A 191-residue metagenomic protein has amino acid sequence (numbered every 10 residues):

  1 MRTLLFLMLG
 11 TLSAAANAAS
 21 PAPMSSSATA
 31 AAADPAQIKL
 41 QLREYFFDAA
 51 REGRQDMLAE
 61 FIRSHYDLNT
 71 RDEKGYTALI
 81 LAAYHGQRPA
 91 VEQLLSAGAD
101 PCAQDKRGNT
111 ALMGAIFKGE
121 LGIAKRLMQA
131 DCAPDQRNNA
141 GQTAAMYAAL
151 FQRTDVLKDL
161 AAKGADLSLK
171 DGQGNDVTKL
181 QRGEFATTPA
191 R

Functional and structural regions predicted by a protein language model:
N17-S64, E73-Y76: Intrinsically disordered, low-complexity regulatory segments in ankyrin-centric signaling systems
D48-G53, L81-Q87, G114-E120, Y147-R153 (+1 more regions): Ankyrin repeat A-helix N-terminal signature
R54-I62, Q87-L95, E120-M128, R153-A161 (+1 more regions): Ankyrin repeat structural motif
Y76, I80-C132: Alpha-helical adaptor scaffolds
A149-R191: Leucine-rich solenoid repeat scaffolds
